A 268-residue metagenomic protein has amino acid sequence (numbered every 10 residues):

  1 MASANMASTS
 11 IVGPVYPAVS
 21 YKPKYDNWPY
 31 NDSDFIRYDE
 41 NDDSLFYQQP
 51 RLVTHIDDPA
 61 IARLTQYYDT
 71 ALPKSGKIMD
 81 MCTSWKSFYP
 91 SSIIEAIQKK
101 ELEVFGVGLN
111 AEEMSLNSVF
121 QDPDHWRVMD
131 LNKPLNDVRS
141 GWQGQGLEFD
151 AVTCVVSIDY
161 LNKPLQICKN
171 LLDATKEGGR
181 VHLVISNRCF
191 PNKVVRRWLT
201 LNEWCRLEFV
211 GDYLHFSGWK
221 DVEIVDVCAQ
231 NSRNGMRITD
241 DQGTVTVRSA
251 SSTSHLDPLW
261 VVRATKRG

Functional and structural regions predicted by a protein language model:
M1-S8: N-terminal chloroplast transit peptides
S8-S75: Class I SAM-dependent methyltransferase Rossmann-like catalytic core, especially the SAM/SAH-binding loop
D58-Q143: Class I SAM-dependent methyltransferase SAM/SAH-binding core
R63, T200-S232, W260: Short alpha-helix
F149-L165: A short SAM/SAH-binding and catalytic strip from SAM-dependent methyltransferases
L165-R180: A short glycine-rich, Lys/Arg-flanked "PGG" loop and its adjoining helix->strand segment in the class I
R180-D212: Conserved class I S-adenosyl-L-methionine
N234-G268: Core SAM-dependent methyltransferase catalytic element
